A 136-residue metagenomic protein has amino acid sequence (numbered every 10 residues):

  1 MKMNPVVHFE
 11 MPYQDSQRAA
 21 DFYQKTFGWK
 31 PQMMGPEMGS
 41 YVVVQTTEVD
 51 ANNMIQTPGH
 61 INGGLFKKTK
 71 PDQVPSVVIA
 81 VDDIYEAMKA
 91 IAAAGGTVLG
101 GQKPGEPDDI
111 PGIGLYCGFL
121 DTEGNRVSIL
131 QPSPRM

Functional and structural regions predicted by a protein language model:
M1-F22, V74-V77, L130-M136: N-terminal beta-strand motif that seeds the catalytic metal site of vicinal oxygen chelate
K2, M11, Q32-M34, M88-M136: Vicinal oxygen chelate
M3, E10-G59, A93: Core segments of cupin and vicinal oxygen chelate
V6-Q14, G64-A93, L115-L120: Vicinal oxygen chelate
F27, F66-T69, N125: A solvent-exposed interaction/effector surface
M33, I55-T57, F66-T69, D108-D109: Short secondary-structure boundary/capping segments
E37-Y41, P71-Q73, I110-I113: Short acidic/glycine-enriched loop/turn segments that link adjacent beta-strands
Q56, D82, I110-G114: Residues at secondary-structure transition points
